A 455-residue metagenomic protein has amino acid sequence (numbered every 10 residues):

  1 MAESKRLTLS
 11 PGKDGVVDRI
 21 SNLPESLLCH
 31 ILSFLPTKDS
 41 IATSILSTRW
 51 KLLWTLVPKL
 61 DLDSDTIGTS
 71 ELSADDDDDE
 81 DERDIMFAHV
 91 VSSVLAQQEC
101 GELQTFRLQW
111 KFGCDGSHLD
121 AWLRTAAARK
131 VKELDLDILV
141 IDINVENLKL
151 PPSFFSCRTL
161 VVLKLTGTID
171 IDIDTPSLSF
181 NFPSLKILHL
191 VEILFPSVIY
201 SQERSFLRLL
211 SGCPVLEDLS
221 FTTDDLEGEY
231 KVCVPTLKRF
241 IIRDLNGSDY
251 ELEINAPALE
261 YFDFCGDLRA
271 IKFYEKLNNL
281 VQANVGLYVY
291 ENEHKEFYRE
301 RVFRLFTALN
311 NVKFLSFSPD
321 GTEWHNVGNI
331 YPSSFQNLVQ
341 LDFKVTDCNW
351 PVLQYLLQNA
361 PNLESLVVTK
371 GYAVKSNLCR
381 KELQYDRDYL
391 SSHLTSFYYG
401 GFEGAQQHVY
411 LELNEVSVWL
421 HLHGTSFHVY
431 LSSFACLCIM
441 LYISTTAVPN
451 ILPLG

Functional and structural regions predicted by a protein language model:
A2-K5, S10-D225, K231, C436: Leucine-rich repeat
E3-L9, N362-I451, G455: C-terminal closing repeat unit and adjoining cap/tail of repeat-based domains
V57, L103, V131-E133, L160 (+12 more regions): Conserved hydrophobic position(s) of the canonical leucine-rich repeat
I67-V91, Q97, K111-L119, V140-K149 (+8 more regions): Leucine-rich repeat
R124-T125, P151-C157, P176-S184, S201-P214 (+9 more regions): A structural signal for leucine-rich repeat
L309-V312, S318-T322: ATP/pyrophosphate-binding catalytic subdomain of soluble kinases
L341, Q354-Q358, S365-V367: Hydrophobic, mid-to-C-terminal alpha-helical segments
